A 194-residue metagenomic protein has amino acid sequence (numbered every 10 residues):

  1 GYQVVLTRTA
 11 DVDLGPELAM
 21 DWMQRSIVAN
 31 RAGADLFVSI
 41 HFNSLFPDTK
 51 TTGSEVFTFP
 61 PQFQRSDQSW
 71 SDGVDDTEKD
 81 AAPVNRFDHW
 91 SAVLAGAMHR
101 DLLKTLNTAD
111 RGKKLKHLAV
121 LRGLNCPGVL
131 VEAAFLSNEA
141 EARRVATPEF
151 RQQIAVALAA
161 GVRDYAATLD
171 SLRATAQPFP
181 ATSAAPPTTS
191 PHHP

Functional and structural regions predicted by a protein language model:
G1-P194: Active-site-proximal helix/loop segments of hydrolytic enzymes
